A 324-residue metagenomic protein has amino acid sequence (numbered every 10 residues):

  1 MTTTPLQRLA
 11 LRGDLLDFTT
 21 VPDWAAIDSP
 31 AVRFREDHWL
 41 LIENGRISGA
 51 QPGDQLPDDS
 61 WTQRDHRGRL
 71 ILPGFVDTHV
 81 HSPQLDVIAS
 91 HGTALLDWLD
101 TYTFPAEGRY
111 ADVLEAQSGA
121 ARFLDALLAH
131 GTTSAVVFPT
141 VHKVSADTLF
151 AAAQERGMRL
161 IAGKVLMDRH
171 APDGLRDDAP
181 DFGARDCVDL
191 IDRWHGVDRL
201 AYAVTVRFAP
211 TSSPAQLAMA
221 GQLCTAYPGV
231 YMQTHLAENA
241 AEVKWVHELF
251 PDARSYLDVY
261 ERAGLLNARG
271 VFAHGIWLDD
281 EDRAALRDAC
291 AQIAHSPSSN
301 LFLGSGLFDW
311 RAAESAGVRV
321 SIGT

Functional and structural regions predicted by a protein language model:
M1-D58, L70: N-terminal metal-binding scaffold of metallo-dependent hydrolase/deaminase domains
T2-L16, P57-W98, A121, D125-A129: Replace "His-x-His-based motif
L40, G45, G68, H79 (+8 more regions): Divalent metal-coordination and catalytic microenvironments
A89-M158, G183-G196: Alpha-helical scaffold segments that flank or form the walls of functional sites
H130, R156, Y227, D288-A289 (+1 more regions): Structural motif
T133-S134, V230, R319: Short acidic/polar active-site loop segments enriched in Thr and Asp
V144, T148-G275: Metal-coordinating catalytic core of metallo-dependent amide/deamination hydrolases
L265-T324: Active-site-adjacent C-terminal substructures of enzyme catalytic domains
